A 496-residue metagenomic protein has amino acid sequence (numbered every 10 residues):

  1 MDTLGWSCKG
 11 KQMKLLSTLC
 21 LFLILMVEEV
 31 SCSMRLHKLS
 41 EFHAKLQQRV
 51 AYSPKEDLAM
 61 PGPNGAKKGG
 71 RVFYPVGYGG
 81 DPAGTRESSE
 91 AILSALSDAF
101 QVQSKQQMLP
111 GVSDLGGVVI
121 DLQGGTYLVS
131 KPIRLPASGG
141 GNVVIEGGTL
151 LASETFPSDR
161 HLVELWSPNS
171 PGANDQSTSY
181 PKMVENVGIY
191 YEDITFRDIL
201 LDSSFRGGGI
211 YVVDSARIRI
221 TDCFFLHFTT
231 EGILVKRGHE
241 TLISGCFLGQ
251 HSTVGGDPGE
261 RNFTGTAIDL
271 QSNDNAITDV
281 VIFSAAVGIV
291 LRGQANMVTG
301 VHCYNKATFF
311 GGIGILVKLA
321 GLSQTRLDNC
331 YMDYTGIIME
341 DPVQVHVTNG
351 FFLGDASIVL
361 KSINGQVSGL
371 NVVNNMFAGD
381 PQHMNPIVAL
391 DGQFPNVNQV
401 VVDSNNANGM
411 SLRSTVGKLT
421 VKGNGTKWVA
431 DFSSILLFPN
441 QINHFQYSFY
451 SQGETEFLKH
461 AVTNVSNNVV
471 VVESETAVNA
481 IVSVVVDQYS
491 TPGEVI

Functional and structural regions predicted by a protein language model:
D2-G141, E146, L150-R197, T253-G256 (+1 more regions): Extracellular "leader-to-stem" segments immediately downstream of a signal peptide or signal-anchor in secreted/lumenal
L4, K105-Q106, T335, G354-D355 (+1 more regions): Short loop/beta submotifs within extracellular cysteine-rich repeat domains
Q47-G65, L360-G369, V373-R413: Small/polar residue-rich beta-strand/coil "junction" motifs that cap repeat-based extracellular fibers
I92, S97, S130-L135, F156-V187 (+9 more regions): Extracellular beta-strand/beta-solenoid scaffold signature
N142-T149, Y190-S203, A216-H227, H239-D257 (+7 more regions): Right-handed parallel beta-helix
L319-G321, Y331, D341-V343, L353 (+6 more regions): A structural signal for short secondary-structure junctions
V345, F352, L360, G365-L370 (+4 more regions): Structured C-terminal portions of repeat-based eukaryotic scaffold domains
